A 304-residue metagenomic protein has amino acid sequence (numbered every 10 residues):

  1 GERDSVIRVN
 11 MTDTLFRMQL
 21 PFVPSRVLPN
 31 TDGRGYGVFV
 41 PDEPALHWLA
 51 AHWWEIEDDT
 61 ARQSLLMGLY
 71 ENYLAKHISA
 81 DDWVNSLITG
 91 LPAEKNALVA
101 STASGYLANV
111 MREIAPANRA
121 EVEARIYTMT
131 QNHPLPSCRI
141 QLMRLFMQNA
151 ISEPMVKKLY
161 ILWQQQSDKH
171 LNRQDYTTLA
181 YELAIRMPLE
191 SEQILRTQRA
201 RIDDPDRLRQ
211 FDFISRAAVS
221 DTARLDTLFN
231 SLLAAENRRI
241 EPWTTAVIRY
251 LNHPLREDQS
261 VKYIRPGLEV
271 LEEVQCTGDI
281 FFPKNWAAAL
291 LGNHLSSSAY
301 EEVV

Functional and structural regions predicted by a protein language model:
R3-D4, Q19-V304: Long, ordered, helix-rich scaffold segments
V6-N10: Solvent-exposed serine/threonine-rich low-complexity stretches and specific carbohydrate-binding patches
T14-F16: Short strand-edge motifs at loop-to-beta-strand transitions and within beta-strands of extracellular beta-rich domains
